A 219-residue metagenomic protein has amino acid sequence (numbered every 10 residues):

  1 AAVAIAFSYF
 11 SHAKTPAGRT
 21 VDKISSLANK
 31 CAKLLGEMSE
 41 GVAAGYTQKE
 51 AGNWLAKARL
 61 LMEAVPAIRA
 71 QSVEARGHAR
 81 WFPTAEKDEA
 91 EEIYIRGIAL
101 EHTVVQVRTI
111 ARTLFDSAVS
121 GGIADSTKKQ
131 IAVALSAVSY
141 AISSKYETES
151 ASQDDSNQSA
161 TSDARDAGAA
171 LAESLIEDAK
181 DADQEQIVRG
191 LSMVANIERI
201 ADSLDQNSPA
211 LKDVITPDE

Functional and structural regions predicted by a protein language model:
A1-S11: Pore- and pathway-forming membrane helices of multi-pass small-molecule/ion transporters and channels
F10-A13, L35, S39, A43-Y46 (+3 more regions): Long, compositionally biased, intrinsically disordered segments
K14-S150: Intracellular, membrane-proximal regulatory regions of polytopic membrane proteins
E92-E219: Soluble C-terminal extramembrane regulatory/interaction domains of multi-pass membrane proteins
